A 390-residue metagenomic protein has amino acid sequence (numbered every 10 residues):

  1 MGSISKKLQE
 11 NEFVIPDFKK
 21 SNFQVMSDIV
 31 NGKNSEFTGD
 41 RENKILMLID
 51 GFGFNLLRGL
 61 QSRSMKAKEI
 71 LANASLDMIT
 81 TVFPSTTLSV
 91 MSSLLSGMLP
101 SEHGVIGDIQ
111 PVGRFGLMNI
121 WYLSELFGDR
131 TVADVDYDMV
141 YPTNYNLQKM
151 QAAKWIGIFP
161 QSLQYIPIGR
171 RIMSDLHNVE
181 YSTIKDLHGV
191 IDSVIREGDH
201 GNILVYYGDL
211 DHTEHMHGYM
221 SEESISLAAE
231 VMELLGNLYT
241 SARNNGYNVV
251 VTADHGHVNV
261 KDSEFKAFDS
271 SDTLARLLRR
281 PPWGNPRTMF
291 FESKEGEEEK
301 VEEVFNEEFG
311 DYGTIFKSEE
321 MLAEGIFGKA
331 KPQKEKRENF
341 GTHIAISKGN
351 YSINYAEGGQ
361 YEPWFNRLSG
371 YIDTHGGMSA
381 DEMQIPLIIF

Functional and structural regions predicted by a protein language model:
M1-F390: Feature captures the catalytic ectodomains and active-site-proximal regions of enzymes that hydrolyze or transfer
